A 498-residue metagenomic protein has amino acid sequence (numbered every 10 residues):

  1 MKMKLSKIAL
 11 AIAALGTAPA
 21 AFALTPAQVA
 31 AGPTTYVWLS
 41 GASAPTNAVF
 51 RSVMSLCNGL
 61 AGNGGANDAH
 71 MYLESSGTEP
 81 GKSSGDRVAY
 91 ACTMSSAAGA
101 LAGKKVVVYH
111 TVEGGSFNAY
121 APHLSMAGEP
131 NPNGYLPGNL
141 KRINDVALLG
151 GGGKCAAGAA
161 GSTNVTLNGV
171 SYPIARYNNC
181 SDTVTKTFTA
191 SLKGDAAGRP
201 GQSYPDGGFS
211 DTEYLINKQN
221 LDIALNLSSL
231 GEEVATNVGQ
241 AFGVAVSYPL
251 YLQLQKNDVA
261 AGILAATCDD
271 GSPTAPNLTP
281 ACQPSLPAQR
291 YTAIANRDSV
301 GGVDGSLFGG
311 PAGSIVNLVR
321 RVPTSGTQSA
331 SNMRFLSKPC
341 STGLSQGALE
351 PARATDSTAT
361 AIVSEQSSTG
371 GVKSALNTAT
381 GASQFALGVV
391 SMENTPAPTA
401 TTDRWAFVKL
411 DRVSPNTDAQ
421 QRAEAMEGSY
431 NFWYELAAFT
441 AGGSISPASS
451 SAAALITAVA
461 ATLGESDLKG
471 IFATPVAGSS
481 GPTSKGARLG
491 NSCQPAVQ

Functional and structural regions predicted by a protein language model:
M1-A9: Bacterial N-terminal signal peptides that target proteins for export
I8-A11, S203: General helical structural elements
I12-G16: Classical Sec-dependent N-terminal signal peptides that target proteins to the secretory pathway
A18-A21: N-terminal signal peptide c-region/cleavage motif recognized by signal peptidases
L24-Q498: Flexible loop/hinge segments at secondary-structure junctions
